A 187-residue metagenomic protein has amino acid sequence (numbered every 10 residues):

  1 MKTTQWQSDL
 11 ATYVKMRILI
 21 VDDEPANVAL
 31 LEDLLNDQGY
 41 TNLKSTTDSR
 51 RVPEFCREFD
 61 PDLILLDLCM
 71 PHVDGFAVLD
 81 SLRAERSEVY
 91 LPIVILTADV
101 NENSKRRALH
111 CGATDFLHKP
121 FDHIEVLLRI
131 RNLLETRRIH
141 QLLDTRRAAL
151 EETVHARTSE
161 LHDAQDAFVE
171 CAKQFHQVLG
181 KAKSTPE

Functional and structural regions predicted by a protein language model:
M1-L19, C171, F175-V178, A182-E187: Non-catalytic signal-transmission and effector/linker regions of two-component phosphorelay proteins
D22, D67, T97: Active-site residues of response regulator receiver
P25-K44: Two-component/phosphorelay signaling modules centered on CheY-like receiver
S45-L63: Acidic, metal-coordinating helix/loop segments flanking the phosphotransfer/catalytic sites of two-component signaling
M70, A108: Receiver (REC) domain active-site loop signature in two-component systems and cognate sites in sensor histidine kinases
P71-H72, V89, T97, N101 (+1 more regions): The feature encodes the CheY-like receiver
